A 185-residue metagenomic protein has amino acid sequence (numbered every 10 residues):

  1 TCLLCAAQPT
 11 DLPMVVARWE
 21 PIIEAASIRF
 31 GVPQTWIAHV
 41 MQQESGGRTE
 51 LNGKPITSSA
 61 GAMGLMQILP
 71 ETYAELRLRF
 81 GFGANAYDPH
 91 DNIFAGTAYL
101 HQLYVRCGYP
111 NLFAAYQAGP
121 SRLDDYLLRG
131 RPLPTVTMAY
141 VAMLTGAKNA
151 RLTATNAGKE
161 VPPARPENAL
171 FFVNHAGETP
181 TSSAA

Functional and structural regions predicted by a protein language model:
T1-A7: Hydrophobic h-region of N-terminal signal peptides that target proteins for export in Gram-negative bacteria
A6, V40, N174-G177: A composition-driven signal for long, intrinsically disordered, charge-rich low-complexity tracts
Q8-P162: Catalytic glycan-binding domains that act on GlcNAc-containing polysaccharides
N156-A185: Low-complexity, Gly/Ser/Thr/Pro-rich intrinsically disordered linker/tail segments
